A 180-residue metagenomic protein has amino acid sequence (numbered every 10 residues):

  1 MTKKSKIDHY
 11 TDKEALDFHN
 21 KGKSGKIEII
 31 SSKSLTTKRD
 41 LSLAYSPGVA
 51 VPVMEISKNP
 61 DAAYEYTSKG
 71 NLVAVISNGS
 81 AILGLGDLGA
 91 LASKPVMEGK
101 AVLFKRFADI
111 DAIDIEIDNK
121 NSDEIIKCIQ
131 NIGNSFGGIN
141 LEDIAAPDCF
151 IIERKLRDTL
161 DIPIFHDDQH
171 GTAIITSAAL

Functional and structural regions predicted by a protein language model:
T2-I162: N-terminal ligand-binding/catalytic initiation module
F165-L180: A glycine-rich, Thr/Ser-enriched phosphate-binding loop motif common to dinucleotide/cofactor-binding enzymes
